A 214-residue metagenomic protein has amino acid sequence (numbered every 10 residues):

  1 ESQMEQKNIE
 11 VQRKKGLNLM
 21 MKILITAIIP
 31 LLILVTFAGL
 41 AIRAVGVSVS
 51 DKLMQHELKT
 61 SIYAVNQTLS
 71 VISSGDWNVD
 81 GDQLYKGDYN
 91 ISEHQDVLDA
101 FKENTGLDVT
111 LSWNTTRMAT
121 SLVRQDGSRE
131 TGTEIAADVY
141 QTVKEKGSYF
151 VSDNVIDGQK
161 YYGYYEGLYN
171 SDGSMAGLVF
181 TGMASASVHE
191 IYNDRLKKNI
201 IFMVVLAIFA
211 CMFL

Functional and structural regions predicted by a protein language model:
E1-L17: Non-catalytic regulatory/interaction regions at protein termini and inter-domain linkers
K15-V45, I200-L214: Extreme N-terminal signal-anchor transmembrane helix of membrane signaling/transducer proteins, especially in bacteria
A41-D76, M183: Membrane-proximal extracytoplasmic alpha-helices
H56, T60-I72, D96-M118, S148-V151: Short N-terminal helix-loop-first-beta-strand/juxtamembrane motif that initiates sensory/input modules
S92-G106, A119-I156: Extracytoplasmic/periplasmic sensor domains and loops in membrane signaling proteins
S148-V151, G158-L168: A short beta-strand signature within small-molecule sensing/ligand-binding domains used in signal transduction
G158, Y169-D172, F180-K197: Helix-start (N-cap) segments at beta->loop->alpha junctions that couple sensory/regulatory domains to adjoining helices
M175: Glycine-rich acetyl-CoA-binding "A-motif" of GNAT/NAT acetyltransferases
